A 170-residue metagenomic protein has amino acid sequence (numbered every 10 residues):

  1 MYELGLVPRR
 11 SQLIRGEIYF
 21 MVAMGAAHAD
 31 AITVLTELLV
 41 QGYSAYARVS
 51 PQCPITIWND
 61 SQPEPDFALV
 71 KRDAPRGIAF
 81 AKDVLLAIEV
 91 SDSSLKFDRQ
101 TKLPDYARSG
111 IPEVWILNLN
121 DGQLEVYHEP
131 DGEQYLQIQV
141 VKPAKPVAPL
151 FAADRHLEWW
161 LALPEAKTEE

Functional and structural regions predicted by a protein language model:
M1-E170: Gly/Pro/Ser/Thr-rich low-complexity, intrinsically disordered segments predominantly at protein N-termini
